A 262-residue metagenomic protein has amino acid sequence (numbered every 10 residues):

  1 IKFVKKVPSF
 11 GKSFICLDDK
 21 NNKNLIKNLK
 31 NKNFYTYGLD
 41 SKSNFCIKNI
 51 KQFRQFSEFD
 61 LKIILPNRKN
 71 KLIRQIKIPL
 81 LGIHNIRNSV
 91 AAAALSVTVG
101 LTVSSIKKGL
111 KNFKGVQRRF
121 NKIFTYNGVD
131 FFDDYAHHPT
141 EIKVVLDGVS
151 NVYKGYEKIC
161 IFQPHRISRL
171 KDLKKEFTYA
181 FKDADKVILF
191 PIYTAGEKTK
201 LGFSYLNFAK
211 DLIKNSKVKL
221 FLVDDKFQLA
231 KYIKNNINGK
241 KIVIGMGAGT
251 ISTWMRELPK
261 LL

Functional and structural regions predicted by a protein language model:
I1-F131, K210-I213: Acidic, Mg2+-coordinating active-site environments of NTP-dependent enzymes
G11, D185, K241: Glycine-centered, small-residue-biased loops immediately flanking beta-strands in adenine/cofactor-binding cores
I15, T36, C160-F162, L189 (+1 more regions): Structural beta-sheet core signal
K23-I26, C46, K171, K198-T199 (+2 more regions): Short glycine-/acidic-enriched loop or helix-start segments at secondary-structure transitions that form or flank
V116, T140, D147-N215: Active-site beta-alpha connecting loops in nucleotide-dependent enzymes
F131-H137: Switch II (G3) loop of P-loop NTPases
L220-D225: Short acidic-hydrophobic, aromatic-tinged amphipathic segments that line or gate anion-handling sites
Q228-P259: A glycine-rich beta-strand to alpha-helix segment that forms a phosphate/ribose-binding loop at ligand/cofactor sites
